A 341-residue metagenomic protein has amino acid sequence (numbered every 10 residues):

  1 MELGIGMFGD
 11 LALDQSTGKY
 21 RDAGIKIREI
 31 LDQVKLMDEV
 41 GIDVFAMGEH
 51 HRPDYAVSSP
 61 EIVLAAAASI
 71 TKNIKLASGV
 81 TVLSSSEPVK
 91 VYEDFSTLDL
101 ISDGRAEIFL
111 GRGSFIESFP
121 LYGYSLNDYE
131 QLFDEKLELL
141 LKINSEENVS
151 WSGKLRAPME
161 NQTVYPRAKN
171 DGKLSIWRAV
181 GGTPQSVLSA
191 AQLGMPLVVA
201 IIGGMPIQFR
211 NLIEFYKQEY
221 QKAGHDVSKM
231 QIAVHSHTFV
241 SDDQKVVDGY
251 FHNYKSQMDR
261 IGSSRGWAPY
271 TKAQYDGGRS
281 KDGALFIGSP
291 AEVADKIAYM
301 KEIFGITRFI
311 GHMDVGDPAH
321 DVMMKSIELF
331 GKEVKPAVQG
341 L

Functional and structural regions predicted by a protein language model:
M1-L3, I42-V44, T71-L76, I101-E107 (+6 more regions): Short, well-ordered coil/turn segments that N-cap beta-strands
M1-T71, K75: N-terminal beta1-alpha1-beta2 module of alpha/beta enzyme domains
L3, M37, E49, A67 (+8 more regions): Conserved, mostly hydrophobic/aromatic
I5-M7, E130-V164, I207-I306, Q339-L341: An alpha-helical appendage that flanks or caps ligand/catalytic pockets
D14-I27, T81-V89, G172-G182, K281-P290: Active-site mouth loops of central-metabolism enzymes
S16, E87-M195, R210, E214 (+1 more regions): Internal, glycine-rich beta/alpha segment that forms the wall or movable "lid" of small-molecule/cofactor binding
D38-E39, L64-N73, F95, D99-R105 (+4 more regions): Acidic (Asp/Glu)-rich catalytic clusters
V44-A67, V82, S114, I202-G204 (+1 more regions): Glycine-rich, proline-tolerant flexible connector loops at the mouths of alpha/beta enzymes
